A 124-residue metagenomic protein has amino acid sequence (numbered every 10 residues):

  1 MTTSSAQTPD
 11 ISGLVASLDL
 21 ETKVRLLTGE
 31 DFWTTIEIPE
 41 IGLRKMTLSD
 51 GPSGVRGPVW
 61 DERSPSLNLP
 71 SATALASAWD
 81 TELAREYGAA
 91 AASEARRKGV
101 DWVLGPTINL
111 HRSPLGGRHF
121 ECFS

Functional and structural regions predicted by a protein language model:
T2-S124: N-terminal beta-rich core of secreted/periplasmic extracellular enzymes
